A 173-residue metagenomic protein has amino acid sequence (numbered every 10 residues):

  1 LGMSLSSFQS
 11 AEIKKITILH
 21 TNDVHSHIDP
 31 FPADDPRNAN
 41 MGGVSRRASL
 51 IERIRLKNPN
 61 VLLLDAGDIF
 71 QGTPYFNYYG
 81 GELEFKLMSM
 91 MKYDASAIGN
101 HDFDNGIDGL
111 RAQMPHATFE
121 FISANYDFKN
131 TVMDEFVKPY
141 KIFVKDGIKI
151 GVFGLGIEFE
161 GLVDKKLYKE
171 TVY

Functional and structural regions predicted by a protein language model:
L5-Y173: Acidic, metal/ion-coordinating pockets
